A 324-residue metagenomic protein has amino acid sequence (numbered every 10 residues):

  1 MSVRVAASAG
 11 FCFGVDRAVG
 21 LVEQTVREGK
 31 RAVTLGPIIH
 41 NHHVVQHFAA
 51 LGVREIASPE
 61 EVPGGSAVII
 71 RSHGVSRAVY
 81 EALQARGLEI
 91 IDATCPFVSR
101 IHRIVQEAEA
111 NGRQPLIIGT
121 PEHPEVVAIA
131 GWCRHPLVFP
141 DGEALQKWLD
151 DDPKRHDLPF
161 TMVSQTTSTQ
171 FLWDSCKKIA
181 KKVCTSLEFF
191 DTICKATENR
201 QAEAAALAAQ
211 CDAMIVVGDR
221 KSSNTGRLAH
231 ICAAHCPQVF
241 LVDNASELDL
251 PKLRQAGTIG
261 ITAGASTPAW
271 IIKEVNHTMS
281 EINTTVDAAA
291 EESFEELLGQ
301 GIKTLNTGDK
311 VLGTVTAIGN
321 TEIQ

Functional and structural regions predicted by a protein language model:
M1-I282: The feature marks the mature, well-folded catalytic cores of soluble enzymes
E281-Q324: Single-stranded RNA-binding regions, centering on S1/OB-family and related RNA-binding modules
